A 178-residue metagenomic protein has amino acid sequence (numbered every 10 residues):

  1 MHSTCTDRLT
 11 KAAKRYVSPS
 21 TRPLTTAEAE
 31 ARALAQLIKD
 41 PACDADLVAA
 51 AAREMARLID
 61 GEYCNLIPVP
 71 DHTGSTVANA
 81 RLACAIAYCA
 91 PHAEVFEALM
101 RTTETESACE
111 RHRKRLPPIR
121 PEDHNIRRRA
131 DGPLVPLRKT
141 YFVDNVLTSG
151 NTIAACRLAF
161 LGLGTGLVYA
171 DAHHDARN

Functional and structural regions predicted by a protein language model:
M1-N65, H72, M100-L137, A172-H174: Active-site-facing substrate-recognition patch
R57, Y88, L158, G162: Short, well-ordered alpha-helices that flank and scaffold nucleotide-derived cofactor binding pockets
P68-P70, D144, V168-A170: Short beta-strand/turn micro-motifs composed of small residues that flank or help shape donor/cofactor-binding pockets
D71-N79: Glycine-rich phosphate-binding loops at beta-strand->alpha-helix junctions
R113, A154-N178: A short, conserved beta-to-alpha structural element at the edge of catalytic cores that scaffolds binding
K139-Y141: Hydrophobic "anchor" residues on beta-strands that sit immediately upstream of conserved functional sites
V143-C156: A phosphate-binding catalytic loop at a beta-strand-loop-alpha-helix junction that coordinates phosphoryl groups
